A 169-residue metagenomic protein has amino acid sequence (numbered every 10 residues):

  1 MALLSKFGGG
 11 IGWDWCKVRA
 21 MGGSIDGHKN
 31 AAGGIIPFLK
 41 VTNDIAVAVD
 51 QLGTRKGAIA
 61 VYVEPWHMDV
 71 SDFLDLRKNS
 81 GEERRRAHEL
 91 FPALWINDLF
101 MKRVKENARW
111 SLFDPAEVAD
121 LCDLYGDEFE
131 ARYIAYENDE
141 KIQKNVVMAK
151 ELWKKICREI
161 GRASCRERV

Functional and structural regions predicted by a protein language model:
M1-R162, R166-V169: Active-site cavity-forming subdomains of large catalytic enzyme subunits
